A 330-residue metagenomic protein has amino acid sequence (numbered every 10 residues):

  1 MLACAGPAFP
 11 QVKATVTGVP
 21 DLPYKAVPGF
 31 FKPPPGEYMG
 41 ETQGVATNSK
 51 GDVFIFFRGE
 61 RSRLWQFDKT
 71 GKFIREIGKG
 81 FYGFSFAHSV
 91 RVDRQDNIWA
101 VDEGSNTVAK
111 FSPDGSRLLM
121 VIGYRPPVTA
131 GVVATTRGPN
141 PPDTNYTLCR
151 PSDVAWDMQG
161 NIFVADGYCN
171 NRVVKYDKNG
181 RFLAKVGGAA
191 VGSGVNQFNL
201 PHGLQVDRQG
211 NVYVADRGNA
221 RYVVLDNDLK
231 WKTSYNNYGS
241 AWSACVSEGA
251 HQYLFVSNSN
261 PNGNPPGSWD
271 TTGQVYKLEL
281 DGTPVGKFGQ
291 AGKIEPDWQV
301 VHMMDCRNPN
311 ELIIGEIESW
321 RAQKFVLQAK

Functional and structural regions predicted by a protein language model:
F9-K330: Eukaryotic scaffold repeat domains enriched in small/polar residues
